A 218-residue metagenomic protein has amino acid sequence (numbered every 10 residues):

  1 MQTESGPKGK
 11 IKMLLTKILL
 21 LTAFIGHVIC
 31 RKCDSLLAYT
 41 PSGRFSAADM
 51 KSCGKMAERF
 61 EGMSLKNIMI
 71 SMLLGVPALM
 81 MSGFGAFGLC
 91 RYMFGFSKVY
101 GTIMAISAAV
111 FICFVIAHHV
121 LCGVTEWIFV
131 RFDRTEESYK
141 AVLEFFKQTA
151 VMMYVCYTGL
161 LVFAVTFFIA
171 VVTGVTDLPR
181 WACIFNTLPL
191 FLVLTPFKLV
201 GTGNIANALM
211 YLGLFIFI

Functional and structural regions predicted by a protein language model:
M1-T3, C183: Hydrophobic residues within membrane-embedded alpha helices
T3-K12: Short, Lys/Arg-enriched N-terminal segments with co-localized hydrophobic residues within the first ~10-30 amino acids
I11-I218: Hydrophobic, aromatic-enriched alpha-helical segments typical of multi-pass transmembrane helices
